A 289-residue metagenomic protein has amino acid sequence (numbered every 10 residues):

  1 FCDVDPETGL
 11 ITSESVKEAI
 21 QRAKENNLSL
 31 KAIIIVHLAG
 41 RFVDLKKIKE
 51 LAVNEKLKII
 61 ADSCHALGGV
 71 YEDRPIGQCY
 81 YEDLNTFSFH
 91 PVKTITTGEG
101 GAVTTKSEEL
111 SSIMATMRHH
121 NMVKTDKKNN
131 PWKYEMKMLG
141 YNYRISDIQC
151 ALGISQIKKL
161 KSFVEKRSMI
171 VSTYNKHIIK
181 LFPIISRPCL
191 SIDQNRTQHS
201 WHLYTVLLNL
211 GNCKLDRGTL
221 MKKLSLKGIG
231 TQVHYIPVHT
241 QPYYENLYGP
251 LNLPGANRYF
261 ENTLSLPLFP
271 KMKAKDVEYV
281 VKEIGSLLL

Functional and structural regions predicted by a protein language model:
F1, F87-F89, L287: Aromatic-residue hotspot detector
D3, E14-N26, A32-V36, R41-K47 (+2 more regions): PLP-dependent aminotransferase class I/II
E7-T97, A102-E109, S265: Active-site phosphate-binding strand-loop segment of PLP-dependent enzymes
